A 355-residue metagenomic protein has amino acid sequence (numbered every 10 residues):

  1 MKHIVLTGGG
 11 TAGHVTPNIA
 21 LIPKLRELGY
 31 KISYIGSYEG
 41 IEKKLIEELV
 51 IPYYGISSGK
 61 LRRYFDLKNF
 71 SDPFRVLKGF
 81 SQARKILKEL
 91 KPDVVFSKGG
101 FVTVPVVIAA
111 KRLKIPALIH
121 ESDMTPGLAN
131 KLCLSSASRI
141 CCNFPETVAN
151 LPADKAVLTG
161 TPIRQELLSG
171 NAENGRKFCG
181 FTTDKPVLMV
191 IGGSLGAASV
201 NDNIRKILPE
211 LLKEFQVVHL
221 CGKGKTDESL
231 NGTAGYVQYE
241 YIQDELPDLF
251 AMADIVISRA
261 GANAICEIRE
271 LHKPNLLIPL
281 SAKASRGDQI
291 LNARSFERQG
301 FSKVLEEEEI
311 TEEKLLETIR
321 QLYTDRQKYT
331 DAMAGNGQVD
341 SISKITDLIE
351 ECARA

Functional and structural regions predicted by a protein language model:
H3, K31, P52, K111-E173 (+1 more regions): Active-site-proximal region of nucleotide-activated glycan assembly enzymes, centered on histidine/acidic-rich loops
H3-G8, R26-R75, E306-E308: Conserved nucleotide-sugar phosphate-binding/catalytic loop shared by glycosyltransferases and other
G40, L45-L49, A172-K177, F181-V256 (+2 more regions): Donor-nucleotide binding loops and adjacent catalytic segments primarily of GT-B fold Leloir glycosyltransferases
F65-V94, R112: An amphipathic, basic-hydrophobic alpha-helix
P92-V94, Y239, A251-C266, K273-P274: Acidic donor-binding loop of glycosyltransferase active sites
Q299-E306, I310-Q327: C-terminal "capping" alpha-helix adjacent to the active site of nucleotide-linked donor transferases in cell-envelope
Q327-V339: A short, well-ordered alpha-helix in the C-terminal region of glycosyltransferases
Q338-A355: C-terminal alpha-helical cap of glycosyltransferases
